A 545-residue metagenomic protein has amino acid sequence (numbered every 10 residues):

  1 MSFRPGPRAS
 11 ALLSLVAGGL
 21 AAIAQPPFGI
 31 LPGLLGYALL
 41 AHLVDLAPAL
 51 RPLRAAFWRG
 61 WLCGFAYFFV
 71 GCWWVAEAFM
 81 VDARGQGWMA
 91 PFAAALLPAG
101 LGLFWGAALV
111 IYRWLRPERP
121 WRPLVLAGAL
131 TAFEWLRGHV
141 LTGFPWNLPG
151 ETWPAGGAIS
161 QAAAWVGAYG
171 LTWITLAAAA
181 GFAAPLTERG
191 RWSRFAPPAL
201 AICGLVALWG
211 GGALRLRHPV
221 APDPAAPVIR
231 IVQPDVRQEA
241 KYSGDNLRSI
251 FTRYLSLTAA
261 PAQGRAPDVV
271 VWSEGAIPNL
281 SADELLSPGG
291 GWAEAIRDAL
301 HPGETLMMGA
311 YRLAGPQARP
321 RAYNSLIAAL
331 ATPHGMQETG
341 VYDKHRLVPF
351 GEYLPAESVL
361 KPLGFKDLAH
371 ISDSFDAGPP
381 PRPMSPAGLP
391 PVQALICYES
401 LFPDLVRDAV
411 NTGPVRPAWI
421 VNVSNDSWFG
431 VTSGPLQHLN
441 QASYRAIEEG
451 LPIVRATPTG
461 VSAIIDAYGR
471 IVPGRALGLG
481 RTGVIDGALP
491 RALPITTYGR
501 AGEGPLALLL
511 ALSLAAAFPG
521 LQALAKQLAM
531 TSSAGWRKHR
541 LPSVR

Functional and structural regions predicted by a protein language model:
M1-R217, V423, G430-T432, R445 (+6 more regions): Membrane-embedded alpha-helical bundles of multi-pass enzymes that act on lipidic or dolichyl-linked glycan substrates
A90-L96, V236-Y242, K366: Short glycine/proline- and acidic residue-enriched helix-loop micro-motifs that form flexible lids or anion-recognition
L101, A168, A240, G244-L247 (+3 more regions): Hydrophobic alpha-helical scaffolding
A108, Y112, T258-A259, P381: Generic structural signal for well-ordered alpha-helices, preferentially at hydrophobic/aromatic core positions
L141-G143, D223, Q317-A322: Short glycine/proline-enriched turns and hinge-like loops at secondary-structure junctions
P154-I159, G204-W272, N279-D298, G303-E304: Membrane-interface segments at or immediately adjacent to transmembrane helices that form the boundary between
V269-T531, G535-W536, P542-R545: Solvent-exposed soluble domains appended to multi-pass membrane proteins
